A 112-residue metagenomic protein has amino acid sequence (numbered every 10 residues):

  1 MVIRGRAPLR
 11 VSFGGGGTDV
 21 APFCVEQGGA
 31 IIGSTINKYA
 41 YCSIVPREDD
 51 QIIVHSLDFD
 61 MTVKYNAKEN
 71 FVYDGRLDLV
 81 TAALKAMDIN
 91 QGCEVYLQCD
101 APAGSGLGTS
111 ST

Functional and structural regions predicted by a protein language model:
M1-L107: ATP-binding N-lobe of GHMP and related small-molecule kinases
S110: Short, conserved phosphate/pyrophosphate- and ester-handling motifs at nucleotide-, phospho-/glycolipid
